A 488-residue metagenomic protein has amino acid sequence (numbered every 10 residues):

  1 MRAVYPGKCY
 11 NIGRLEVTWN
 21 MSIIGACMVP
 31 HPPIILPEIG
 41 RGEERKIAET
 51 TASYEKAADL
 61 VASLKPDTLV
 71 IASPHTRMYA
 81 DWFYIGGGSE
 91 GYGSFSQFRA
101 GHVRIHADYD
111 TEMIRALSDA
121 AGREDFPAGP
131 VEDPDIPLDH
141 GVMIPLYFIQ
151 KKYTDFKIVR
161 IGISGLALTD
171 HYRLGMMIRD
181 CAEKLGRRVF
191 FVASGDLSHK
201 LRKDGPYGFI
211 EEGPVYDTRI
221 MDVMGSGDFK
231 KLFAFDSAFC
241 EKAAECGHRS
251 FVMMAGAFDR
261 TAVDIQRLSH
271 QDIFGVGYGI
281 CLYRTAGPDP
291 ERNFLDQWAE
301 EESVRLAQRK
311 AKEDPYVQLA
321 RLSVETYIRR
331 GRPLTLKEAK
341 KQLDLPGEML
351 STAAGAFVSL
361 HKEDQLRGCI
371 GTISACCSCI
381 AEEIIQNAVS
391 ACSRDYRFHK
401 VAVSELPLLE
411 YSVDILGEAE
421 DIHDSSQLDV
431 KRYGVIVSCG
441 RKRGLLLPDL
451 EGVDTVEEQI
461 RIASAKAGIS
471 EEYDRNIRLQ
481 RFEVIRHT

Functional and structural regions predicted by a protein language model:
Y10-N11, V17: Short, positively charged and aromatic/hydrophobic N-terminal segments
V17-D67, M78-M176, D204-Q318, K400 (+6 more regions): Flexible, D/E/H-enriched segments
T68-V70, F190: Structural motif
H75-R77, L197-S198: Catalytic metal-binding/acid-base residues of hydrolase active sites
G162, L166-Y216, L360-I380: Active-site beta-strand/loop microenvironment that shapes enzyme catalytic pockets
A311-G355: Short, basic/aromatic recognition patches
I373-K400: A short mixed-secondary-structure module that forms the rim of ligand-binding clefts
P407-E420: A glycine-rich beta-turn/hairpin centered on an aromatic-Pro dipeptide
